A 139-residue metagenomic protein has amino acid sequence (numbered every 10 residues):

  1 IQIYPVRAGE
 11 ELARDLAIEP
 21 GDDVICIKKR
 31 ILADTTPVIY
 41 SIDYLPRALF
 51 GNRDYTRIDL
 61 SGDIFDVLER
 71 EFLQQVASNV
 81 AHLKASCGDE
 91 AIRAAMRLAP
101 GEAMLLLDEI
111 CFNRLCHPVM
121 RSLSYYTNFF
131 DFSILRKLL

Functional and structural regions predicted by a protein language model:
I1-L139: All-alpha effector-binding/dimerization core of bacterial HTH-type transcriptional repressors
